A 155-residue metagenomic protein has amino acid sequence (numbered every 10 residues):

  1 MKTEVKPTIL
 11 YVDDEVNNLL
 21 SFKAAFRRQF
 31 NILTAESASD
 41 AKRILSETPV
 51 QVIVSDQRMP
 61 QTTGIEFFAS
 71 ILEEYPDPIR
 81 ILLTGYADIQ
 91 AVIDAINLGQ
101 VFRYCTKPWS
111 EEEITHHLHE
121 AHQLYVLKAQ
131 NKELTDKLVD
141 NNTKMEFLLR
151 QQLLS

Functional and structural regions predicted by a protein language model:
V5-N17, S21-F26, T34, I53-V54: Conserved acidic segment of CheY-like receiver
T34-R43, G64: Helix N-cap/capping motif at the beta->alpha junctions
S46-T48, I71-D77, L98-G99: Conserved phosphotransfer cores of two-component systems
M59: Receiver (REC) domain active-site loop signature in two-component systems and cognate sites in sensor histidine kinases
E66, A87-Y104: Alpha4 helix (beta4-alpha4-beta5 surface) of REC/receiver domains from two-component response regulators
L83-T84: Hydrophobic/aromatic residues positioned on beta-strands within the core alpha/beta folds
D88-Q90, W109-H122: C-terminal output helix
A129-S155: C-terminal output/effector regions of signal-responsive regulators
